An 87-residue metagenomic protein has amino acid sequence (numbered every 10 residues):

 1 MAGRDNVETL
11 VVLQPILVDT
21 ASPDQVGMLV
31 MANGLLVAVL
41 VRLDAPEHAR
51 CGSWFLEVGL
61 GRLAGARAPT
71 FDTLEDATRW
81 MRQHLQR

Functional and structural regions predicted by a protein language model:
M1-N33: Negatively charged, low-complexity tracts enriched in Asp/Glu with abundant Ser/Thr
A2-G3, P23, W54, A66-P69: Eukaryotic scaffold repeat domains enriched in small/polar residues
Q25, R50, R79-R82: A ubiquitous, low-specificity "background" feature that marks scattered single residues across proteins without
V37-A66, H84: Short aromatic-glycine-(Arg/Gly/Cys) micro-motifs in beta-strand/loop hairpins
P69-R87: A short, charged, amphipathic alpha-helix used as a generic interaction element across diverse proteins
